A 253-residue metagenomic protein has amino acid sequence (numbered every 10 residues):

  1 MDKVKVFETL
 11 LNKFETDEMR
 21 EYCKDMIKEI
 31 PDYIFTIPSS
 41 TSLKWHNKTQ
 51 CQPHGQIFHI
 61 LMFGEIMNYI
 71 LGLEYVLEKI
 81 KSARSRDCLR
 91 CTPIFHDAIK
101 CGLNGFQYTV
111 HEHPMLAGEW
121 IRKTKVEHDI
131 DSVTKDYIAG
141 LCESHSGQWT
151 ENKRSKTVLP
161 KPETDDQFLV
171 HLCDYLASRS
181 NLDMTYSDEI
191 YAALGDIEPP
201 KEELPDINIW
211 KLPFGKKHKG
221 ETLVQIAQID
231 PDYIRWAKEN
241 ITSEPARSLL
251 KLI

Functional and structural regions predicted by a protein language model:
M1-G105: Acidic/His-rich, divalent-metal-binding segments that scaffold phosphate/diphosphate chemistry
K3-F7, M19-R20, K135, K219 (+1 more regions): Short amphipathic alpha-helical segments that mediate assembly, nucleic-acid/protein binding, or membrane association
P31, D97, Y175, K217-E221: Conformational gate/switch positions in structured elements
H46-Q50, F58, V76-E189: Divalent metal-dependent catalytic cores for phosphoryl transfer on phosphate-bearing substrates
M62-Y69, L116-E119, Y233: Amphipathic alpha-helices of TPR/Sel1-like and other helical repeat/solenoid scaffolds
E65, S144, F168-S178, E221-V224 (+1 more regions): Short, hydrophobic/amphipathic alpha-helical patches that form generic packing surfaces within helical domains
Y191-A192, D196: Long, compositionally biased low-complexity regions that are usually intrinsically disordered and enriched
E198-I253: Accessory DNA-engaging acidic/polar modules
